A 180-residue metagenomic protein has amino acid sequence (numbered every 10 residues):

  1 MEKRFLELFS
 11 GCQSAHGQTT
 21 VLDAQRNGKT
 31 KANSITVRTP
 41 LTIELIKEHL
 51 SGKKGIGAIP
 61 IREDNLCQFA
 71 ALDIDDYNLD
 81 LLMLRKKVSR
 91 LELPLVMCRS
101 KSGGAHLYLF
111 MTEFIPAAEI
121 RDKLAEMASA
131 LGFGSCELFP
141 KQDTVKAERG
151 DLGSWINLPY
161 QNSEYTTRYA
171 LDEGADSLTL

Functional and structural regions predicted by a protein language model:
M1-F69, Y77-K86, G153-W155, Y160-S163: DNA replication initiation on ssDNA origins
G17-T20, R99, F139: Short loop/turn and capping residues at structural boundaries
I56-L79, R85, R90, M111-L180: DNA replication initiation modules
P94: An amphipathic, hydrophobic-aromatic interaction surface with interspersed Lys/Arg that forms lipid/phosphate-bearing
M97-H106: Short, conserved phosphate-binding/catalytic loop or strand-edge motifs used in phosphoryl-/nucleotidyl-transfer
